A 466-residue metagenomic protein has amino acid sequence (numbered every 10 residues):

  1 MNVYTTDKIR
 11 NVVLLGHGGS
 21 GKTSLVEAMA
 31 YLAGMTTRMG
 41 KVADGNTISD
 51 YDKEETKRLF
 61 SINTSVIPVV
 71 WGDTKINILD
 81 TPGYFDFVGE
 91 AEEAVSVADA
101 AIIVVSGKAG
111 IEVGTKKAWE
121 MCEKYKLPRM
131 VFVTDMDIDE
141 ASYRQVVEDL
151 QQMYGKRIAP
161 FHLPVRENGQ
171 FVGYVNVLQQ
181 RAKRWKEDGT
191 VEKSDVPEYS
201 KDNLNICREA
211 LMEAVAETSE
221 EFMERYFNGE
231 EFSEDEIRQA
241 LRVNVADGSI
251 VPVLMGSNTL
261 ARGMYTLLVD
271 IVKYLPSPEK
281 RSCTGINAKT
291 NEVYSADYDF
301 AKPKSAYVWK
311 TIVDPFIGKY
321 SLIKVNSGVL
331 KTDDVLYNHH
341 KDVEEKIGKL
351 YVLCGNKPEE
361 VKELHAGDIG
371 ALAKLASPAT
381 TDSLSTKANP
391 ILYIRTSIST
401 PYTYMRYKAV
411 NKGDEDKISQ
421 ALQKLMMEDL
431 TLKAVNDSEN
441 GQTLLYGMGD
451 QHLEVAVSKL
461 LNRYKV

Functional and structural regions predicted by a protein language model:
M1-V466: Structural and coupling elements of P-loop NTPases
